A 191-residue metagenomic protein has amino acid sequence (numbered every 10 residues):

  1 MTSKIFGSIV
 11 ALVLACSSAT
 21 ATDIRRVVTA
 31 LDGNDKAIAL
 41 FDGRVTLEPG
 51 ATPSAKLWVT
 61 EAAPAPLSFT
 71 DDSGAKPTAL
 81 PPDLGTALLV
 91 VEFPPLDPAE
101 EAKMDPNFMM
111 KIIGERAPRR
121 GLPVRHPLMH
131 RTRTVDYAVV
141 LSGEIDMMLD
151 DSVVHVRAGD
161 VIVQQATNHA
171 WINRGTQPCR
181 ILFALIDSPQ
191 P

Functional and structural regions predicted by a protein language model:
G7-S17: Bacterial N-terminal signal peptides
A19-A21: Boundary at the C-terminal end of the N-terminal hydrophobic targeting segment
I24-P64: N-terminal secretory signal peptides
V27-D32, K36-F41, I112-R119, R174-P191: Double-stranded beta-helix
R44-V45, L89-T132, Q165-N168, D187-P189: Conserved short histidine dyad/triad with adjacent acidic residue
T86, E144-D146, V153-R157, A166-Q190: Ligand-binding loop in jelly-roll beta-barrel domains
V124-H126, H130-T132, Y137-A158: A short beta-strand-loop-beta hairpin characteristic of the jelly-roll/cupin
